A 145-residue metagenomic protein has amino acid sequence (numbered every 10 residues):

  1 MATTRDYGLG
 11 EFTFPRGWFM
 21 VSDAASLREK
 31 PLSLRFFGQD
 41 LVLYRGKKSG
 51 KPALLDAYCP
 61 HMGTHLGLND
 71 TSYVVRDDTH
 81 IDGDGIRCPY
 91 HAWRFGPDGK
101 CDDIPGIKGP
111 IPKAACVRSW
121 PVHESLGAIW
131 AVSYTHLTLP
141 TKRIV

Functional and structural regions predicted by a protein language model:
M1-F14: A boundary/linker detector
P15-R16, G38: Short amphipathic alpha-helical segments, especially helix-boundary/capping motifs
S22-Y134: Rieske [2Fe-2S] iron-sulfur-binding domain
T135-T141: Conserved small/polar residues in nucleotide/adenosyl-binding loops
